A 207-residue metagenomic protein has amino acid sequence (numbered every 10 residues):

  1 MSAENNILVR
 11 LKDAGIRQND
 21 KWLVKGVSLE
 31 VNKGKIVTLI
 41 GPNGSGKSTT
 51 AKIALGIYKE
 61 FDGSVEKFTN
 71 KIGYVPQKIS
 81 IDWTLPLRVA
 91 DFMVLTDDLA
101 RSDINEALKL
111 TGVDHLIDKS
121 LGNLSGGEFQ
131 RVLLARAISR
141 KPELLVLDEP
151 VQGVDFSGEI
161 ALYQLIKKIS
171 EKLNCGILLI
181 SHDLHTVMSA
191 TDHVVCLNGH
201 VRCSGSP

Functional and structural regions predicted by a protein language model:
L55: Helix-to-loop junction immediately C-terminal to a conserved catalytic motif
R101-L116: Conserved ABC ATPase "signature" region
S120-L124, E128: Conserved ABC ATPase signature
K141: Conserved catalytic motifs of ABC-family nucleotide-binding domains
L145-E149: Catalytic Walker B motif of ABC-type/P-loop ATPase nucleotide-binding domains
S181-H182: H-loop/switch region of ABC-family ATPase nucleotide-binding domains
V194-S206: H-loop (His-switch) and adjacent beta-strand-loop-beta switch element of ABC-type ATPase nucleotide-binding domains
